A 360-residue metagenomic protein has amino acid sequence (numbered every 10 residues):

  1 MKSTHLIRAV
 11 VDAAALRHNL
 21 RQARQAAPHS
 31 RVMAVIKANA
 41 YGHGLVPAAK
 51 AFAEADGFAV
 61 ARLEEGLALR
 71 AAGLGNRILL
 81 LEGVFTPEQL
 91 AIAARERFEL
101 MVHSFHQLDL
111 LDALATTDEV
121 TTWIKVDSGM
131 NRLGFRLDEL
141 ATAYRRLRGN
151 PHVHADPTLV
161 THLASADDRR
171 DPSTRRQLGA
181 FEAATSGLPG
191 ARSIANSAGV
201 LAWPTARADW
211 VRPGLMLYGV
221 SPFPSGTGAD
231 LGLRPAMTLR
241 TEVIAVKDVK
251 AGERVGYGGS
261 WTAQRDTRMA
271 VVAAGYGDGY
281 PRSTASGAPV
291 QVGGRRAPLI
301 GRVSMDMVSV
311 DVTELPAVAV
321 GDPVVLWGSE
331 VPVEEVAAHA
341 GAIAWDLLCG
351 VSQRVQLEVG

Functional and structural regions predicted by a protein language model:
M1-E99, A338, Q356-G360: A charged N-terminal "starter" segment
S3-H5, A38-A53, I92, E96 (+4 more regions): Active-site loop/helix belt of alpha/beta enzymes
V10-R17, G42, V46, V60-L63 (+10 more regions): Electropositive phosphate-/nucleotide-binding environments in soluble metabolic enzymes
A14, I36-A38, R62-L63, G83 (+12 more regions): Fold-independent oxyanion-binding glycine-rich loops and adjacent beta-strand/coil segments at enzyme active sites
L67-G73, F223-L233, A344: C-terminal helical cap(s) of enzyme catalytic domains, especially alpha/beta-barrels
E82, D156, V243, L299-I300: A structural signal for short, hydrophobic beta-strand segments that form beta-sheets in beta-rich/all-beta domains
D248-G360: C-terminal accessory subdomain/extension
